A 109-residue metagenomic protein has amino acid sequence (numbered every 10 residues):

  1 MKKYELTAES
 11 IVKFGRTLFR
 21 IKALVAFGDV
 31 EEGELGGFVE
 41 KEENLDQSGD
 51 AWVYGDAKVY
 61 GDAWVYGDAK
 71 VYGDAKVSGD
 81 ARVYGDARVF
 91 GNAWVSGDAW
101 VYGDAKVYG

Functional and structural regions predicted by a protein language model:
M1-S48: Terminal amphipathic alpha-helical/low-complexity segments used for targeting or macromolecular assembly
D46-G109: A detector of tandem-repeat and repeat-rich interaction/domain scaffolds
